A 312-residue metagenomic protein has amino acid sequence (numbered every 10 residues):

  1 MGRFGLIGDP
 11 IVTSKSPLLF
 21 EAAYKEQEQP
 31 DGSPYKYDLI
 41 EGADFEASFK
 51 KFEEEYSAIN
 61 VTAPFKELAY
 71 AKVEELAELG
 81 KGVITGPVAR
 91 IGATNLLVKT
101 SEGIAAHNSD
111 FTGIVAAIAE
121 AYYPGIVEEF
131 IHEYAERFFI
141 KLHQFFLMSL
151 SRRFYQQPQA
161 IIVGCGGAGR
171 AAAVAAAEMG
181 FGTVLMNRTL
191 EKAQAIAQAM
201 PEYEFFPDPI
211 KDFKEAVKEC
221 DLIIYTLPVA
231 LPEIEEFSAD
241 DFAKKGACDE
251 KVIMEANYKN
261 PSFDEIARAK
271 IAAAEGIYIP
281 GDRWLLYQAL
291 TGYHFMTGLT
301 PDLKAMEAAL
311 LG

Functional and structural regions predicted by a protein language model:
G2-E129, E265-I266: Phosphate/diphosphate ligand-binding glycine-rich loop within oxidoreductases
G8, A105-F111, I118, Y122 (+3 more regions): Glycine-rich adenosine-cofactor-binding loop
E46-S48, E202-C220: Short acidic low-complexity segments
L68, L76, A230-M254: Rossmann-fold NAD(P) dinucleotide-binding segment
Y155, A177, A216, F237-E250 (+1 more regions): Short, conserved loop/helix-junction motifs that constitute active-site signature segments in enzyme catalytic cores
F181-M200: NAD(P)-binding Rossmann-fold cofactor-contacting core
T189, F213-E236, M254: Rossmann-like NAD(P)-binding element
K251-L303, E307-A309: Rossmann-fold NAD(P)-binding glycine/threonine-rich loop
